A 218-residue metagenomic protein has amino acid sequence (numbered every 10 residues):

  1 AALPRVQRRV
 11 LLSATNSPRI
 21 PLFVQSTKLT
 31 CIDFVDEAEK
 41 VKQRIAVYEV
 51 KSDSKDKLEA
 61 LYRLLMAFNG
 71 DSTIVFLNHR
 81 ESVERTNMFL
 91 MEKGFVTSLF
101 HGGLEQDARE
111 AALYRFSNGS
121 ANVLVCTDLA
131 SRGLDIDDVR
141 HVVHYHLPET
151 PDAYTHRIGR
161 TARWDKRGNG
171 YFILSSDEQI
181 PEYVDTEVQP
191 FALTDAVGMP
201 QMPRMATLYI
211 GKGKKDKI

Functional and structural regions predicted by a protein language model:
A1-A38, D185: Post-DEXD/H (motif II) to motif III coupling segment of the RecA-like Helicase ATP-binding lobe
P4-Q7, G70, M88, E92-K93 (+5 more regions): Arginine-glycine-biased low-complexity disordered regions
L12-N16, N78-H79, T127-L129, S175-D177: A short beta-strand-to-loop transition that corresponds to the Sensor-1 phosphate-sensing loop of AAA+ P-loop ATPases
L12-S13, C126-Y145, D152-T155: P-loop/Walker A NTP-binding module and the surrounding RecA-like catalytic core of P-loop NTPases
V24, I45, L61, V75-F76 (+3 more regions): Residue-level signature of catalytic and energy-coupling elements of molecular machines, predominantly ATP/GTP-dependent
C31-E39, E49-K55, G102, Y145-P148 (+2 more regions): Conserved AAA+ ATPase "SRH/arginine-finger" region at the nucleotide-binding site
Q43-E92: Conserved interdomain hinge at the start of the Helicase C-terminal
V83-S131: Conserved helicase ATPase core of P-loop NTP-dependent helicases/translocases
